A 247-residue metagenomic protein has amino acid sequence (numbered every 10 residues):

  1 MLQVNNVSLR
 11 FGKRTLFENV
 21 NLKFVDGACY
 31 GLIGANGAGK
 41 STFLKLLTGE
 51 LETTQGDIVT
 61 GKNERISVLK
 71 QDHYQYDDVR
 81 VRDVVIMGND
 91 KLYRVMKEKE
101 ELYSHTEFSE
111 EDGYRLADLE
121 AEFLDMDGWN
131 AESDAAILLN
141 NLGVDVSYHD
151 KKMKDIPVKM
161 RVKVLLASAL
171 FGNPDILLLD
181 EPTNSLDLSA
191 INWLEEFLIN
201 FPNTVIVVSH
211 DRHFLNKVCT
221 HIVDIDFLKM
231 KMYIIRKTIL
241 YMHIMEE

Functional and structural regions predicted by a protein language model:
M1-E247: ABC ATP-binding cassette signature C-motif
